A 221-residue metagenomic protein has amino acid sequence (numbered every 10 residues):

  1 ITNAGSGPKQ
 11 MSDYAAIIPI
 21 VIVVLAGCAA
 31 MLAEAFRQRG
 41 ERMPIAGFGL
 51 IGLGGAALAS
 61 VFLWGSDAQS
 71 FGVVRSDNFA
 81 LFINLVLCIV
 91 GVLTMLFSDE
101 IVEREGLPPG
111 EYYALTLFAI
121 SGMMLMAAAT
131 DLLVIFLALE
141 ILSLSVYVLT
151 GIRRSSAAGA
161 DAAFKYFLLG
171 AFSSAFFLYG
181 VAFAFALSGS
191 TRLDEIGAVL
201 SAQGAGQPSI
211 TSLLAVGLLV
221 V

Functional and structural regions predicted by a protein language model:
I1-V221: Alpha-helical transmembrane segments of multi-pass membrane proteins predominantly involved in bioenergetics
